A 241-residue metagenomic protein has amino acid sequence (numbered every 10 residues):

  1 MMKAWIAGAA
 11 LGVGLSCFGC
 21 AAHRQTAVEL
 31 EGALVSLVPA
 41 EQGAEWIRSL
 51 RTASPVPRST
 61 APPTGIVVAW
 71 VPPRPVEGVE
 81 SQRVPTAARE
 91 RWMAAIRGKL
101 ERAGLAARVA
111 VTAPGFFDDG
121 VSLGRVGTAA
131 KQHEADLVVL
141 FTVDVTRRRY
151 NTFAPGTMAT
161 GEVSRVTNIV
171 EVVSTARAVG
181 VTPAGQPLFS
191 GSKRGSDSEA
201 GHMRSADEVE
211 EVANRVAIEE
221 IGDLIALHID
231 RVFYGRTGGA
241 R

Functional and structural regions predicted by a protein language model:
M1-F18: Sec-dependent bacterial lipoprotein signal peptides
G14-A40: Bacterial Sec signal peptide processing site at the extreme N-terminus
A40-P72: Post-signal-peptide N-terminal segment of Sec-exported extracytoplasmic proteins
A61-V145: N-terminal segment of the mature soluble domain
V79, Y150-F153, H228: A short acidic (Asp/Glu
D119-A184: Surface-exposed short loop/turn segments
E162-T175, G180-L227: Short secondary-structure boundary motifs at beta->alpha junctions and helix caps
A226-R241: Short, highly charged C-terminal tails/helix-capping segments
